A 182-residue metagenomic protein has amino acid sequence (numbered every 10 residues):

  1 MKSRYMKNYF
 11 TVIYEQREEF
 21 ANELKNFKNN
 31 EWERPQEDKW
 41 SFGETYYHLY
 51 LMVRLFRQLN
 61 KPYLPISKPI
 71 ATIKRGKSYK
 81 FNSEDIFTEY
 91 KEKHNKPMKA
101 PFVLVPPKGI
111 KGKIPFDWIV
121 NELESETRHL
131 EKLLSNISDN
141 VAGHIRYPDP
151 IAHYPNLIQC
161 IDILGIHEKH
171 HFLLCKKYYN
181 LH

Functional and structural regions predicted by a protein language model:
M1-K39: An N-terminal domain-cap segment
M1-N8, Q58-N121: Short, helix-capping/interhelical loops that line the mouth of catalytic, cofactor-, or ligand-binding pockets
M6, I13, F42, I119-L123 (+2 more regions): Hydrophobic packing residues in well-ordered alpha-helices of helical domains and bundles
I13-Q16, F20, M52, L123-E126 (+1 more regions): Amphipathic alpha-helices that form helix-helix packing interfaces
Q16-E18, P101-F102, K132-N136, A142-H144: Short, flexible segments with low predicted structural confidence
N30, V103-K111, Y147-I151: A short small-residue
W32-Y90, R128, S135-H182: Short, contiguous alpha-helical
